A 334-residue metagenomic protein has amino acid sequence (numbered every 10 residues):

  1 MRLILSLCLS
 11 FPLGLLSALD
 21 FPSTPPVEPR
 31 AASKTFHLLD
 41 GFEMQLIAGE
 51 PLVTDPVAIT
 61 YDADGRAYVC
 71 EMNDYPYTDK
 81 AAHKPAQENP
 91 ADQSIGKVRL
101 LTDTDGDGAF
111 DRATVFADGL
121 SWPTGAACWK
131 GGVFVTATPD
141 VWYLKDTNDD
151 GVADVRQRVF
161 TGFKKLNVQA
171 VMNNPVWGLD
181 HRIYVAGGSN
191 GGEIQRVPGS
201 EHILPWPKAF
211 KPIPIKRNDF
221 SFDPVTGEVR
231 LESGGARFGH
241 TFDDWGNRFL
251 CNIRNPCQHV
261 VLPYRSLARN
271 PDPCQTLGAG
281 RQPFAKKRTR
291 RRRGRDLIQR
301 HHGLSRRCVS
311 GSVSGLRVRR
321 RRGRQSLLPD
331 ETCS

Functional and structural regions predicted by a protein language model:
R2-S17: Bacterial N-terminal signal peptides
S17-S334: Beta-propeller domains with acidic blade repeats across secreted/periplasmic ectodomains and cytosolic WD/CNH propellers
